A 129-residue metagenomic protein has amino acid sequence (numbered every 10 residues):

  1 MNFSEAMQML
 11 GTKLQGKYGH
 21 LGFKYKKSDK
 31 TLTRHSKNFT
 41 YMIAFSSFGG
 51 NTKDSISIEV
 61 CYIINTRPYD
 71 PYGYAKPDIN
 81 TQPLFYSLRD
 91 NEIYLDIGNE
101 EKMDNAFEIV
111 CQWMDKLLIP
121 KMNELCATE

Functional and structural regions predicted by a protein language model:
M1-K13, Y25-D29, T33-E129: Intrinsically disordered, low-complexity regulatory regions enriched in serine/threonine/proline and acidic residues
Y18: Acidic, metal-coordinating catalytic segment for phosphate/diphosphate chemistry, firing primarily on the Nudix
